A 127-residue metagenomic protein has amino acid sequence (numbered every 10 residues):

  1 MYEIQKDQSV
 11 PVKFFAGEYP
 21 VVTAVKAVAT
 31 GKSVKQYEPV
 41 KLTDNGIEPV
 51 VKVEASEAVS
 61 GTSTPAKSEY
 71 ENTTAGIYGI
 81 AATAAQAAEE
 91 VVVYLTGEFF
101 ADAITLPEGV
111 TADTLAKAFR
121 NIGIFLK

Functional and structural regions predicted by a protein language model:
M1-K127: Surface-exposed, low-hydrophobicity beta-strand/loop segments enriched in small/polar/acidic residues
